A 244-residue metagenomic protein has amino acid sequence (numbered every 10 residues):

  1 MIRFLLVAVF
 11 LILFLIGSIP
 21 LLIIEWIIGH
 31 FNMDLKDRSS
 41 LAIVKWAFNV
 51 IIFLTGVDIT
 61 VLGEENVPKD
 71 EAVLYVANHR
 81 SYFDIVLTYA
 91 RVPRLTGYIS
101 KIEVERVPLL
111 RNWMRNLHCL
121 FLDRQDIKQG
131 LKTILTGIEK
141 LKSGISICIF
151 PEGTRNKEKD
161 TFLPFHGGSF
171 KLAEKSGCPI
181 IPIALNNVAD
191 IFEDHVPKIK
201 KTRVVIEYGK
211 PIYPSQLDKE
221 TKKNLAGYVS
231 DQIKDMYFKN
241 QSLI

Functional and structural regions predicted by a protein language model:
M1-D58: N-terminal membrane-anchoring alpha-helices
L22-A42, L54, K69-I127: Catalytic core of membrane glycerolipid acyltransferases/transacylases, capturing the structured, soluble-facing
S39, A47, D84-L87, S100 (+6 more regions): Hydrophobic alpha-helical segments typical of transmembrane helices and their membrane-interface/capping positions
V50-A72: A short, well-structured juxtamembrane/interface segment
V57, C119, C178: Short glycine/serine/threonine/alanine-rich loop segments
V61, Y75, Y98, I149 (+1 more regions): Generic preference for hydrophobic
L131-I244: Non-catalytic C-terminal accessory region of glycerolipid acyltransferases and related lyso-lipid remodeling enzymes
